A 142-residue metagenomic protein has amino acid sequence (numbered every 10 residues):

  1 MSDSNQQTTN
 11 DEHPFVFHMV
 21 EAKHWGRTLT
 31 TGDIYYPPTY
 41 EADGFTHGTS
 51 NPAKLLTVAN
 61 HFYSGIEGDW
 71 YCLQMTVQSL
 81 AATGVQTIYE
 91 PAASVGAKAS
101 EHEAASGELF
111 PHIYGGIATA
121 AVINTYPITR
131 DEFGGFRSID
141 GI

Functional and structural regions predicted by a protein language model:
S2-I142: Conserved, structured core segments of small domains
